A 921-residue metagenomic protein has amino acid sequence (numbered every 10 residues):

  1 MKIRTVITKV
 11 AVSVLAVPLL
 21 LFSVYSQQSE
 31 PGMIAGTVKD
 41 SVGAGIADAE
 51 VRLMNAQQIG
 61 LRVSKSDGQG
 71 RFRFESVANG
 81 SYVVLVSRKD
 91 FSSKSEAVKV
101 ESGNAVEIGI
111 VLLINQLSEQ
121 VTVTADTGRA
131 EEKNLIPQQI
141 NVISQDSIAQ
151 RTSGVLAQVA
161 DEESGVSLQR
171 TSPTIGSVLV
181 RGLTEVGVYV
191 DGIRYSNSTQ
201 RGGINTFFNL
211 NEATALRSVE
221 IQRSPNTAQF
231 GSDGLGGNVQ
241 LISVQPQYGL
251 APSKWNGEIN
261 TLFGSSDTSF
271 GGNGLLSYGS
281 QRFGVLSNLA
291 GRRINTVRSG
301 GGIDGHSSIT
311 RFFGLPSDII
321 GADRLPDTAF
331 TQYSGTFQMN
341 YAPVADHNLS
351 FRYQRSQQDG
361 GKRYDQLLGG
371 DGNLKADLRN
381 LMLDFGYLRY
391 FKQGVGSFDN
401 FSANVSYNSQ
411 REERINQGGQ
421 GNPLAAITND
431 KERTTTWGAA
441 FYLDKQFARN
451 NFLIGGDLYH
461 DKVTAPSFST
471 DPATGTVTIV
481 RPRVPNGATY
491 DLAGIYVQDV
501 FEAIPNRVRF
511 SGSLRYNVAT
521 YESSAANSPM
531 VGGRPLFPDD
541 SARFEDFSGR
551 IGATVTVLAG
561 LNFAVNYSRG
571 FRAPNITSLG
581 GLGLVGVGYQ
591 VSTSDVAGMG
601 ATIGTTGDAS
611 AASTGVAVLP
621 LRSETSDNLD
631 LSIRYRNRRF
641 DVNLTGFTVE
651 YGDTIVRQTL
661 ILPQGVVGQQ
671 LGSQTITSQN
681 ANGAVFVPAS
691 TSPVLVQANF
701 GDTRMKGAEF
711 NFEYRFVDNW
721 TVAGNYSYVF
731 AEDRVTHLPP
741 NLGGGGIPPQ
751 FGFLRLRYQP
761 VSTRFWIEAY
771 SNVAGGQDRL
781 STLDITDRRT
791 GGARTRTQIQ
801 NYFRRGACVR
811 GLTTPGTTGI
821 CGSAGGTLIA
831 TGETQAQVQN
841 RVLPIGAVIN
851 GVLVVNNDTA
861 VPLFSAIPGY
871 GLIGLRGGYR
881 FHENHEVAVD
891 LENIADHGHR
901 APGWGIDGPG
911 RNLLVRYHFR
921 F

Functional and structural regions predicted by a protein language model:
F22-V121, E131, R181: Periplasm-facing N-terminal accessory domains of Gram-negative outer-membrane beta-barrel systems
E50-R52, A56-K65, Q120-R151, G176-S177 (+1 more regions): N-terminal periplasmic "start-of-domain" segments of outer-membrane beta-barrel proteins
S66, S118, A342-V344, D457 (+3 more regions): Structural signature of Gram-negative outer-membrane beta-barrels, strongest in the C-terminal barrel of TonB-dependent
E75, Y195-P225: Short acidic/polar hinge/loop motifs at secondary-structure boundaries that mediate gating or recognition
A157-N197, R217, S224, G581: Extracytoplasmic beta-strand/coil segments of soluble accessory domains associated with Gram-negative outer-membrane
S265-I294, D304-G360, M382-Q393, A448 (+2 more regions): Transmembrane beta-barrel wall of Gram-negative outer-membrane proteins
P326-T328, D346-D399, S409-R433, A473-T476 (+1 more regions): Flexible loop and strand-edge segments within Gram-negative outer membrane beta-barrel domains
R449, E502-I504, F510, N517-A519 (+3 more regions): Gram-negative outer-membrane beta-barrel transporters
